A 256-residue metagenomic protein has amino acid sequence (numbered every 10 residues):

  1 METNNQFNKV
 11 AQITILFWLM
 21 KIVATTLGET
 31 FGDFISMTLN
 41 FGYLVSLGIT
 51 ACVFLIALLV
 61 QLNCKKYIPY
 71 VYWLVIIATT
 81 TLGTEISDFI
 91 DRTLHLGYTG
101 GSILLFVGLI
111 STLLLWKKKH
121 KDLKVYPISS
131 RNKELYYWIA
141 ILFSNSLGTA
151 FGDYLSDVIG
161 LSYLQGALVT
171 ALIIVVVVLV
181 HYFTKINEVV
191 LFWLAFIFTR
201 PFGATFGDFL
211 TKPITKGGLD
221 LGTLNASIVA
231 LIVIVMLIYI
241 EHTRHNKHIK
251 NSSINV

Functional and structural regions predicted by a protein language model:
M1-V256: Polytopic alpha-helical membrane proteins, predominantly small-molecule transporters/carriers
